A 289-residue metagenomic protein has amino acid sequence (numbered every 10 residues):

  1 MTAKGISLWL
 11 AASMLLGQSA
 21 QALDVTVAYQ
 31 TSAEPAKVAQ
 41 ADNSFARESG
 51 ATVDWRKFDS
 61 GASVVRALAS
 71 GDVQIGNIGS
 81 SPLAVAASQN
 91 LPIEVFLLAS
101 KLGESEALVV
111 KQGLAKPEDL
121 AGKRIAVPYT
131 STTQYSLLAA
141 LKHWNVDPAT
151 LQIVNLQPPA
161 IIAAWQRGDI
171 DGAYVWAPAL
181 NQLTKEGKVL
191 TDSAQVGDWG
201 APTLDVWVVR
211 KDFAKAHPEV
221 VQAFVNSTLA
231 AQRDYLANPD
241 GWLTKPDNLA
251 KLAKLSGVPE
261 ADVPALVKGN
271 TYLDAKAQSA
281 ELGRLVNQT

Functional and structural regions predicted by a protein language model:
M1-W9, S19: Bacterial N-terminal signal peptides that target proteins for export
L16-A22: Sec/Tat signal peptide C-region and signal peptidase I cleavage site
L23-D147, Q152-N155, D171-A177, K188 (+2 more regions): Short, glycine-/small- and polar/acidic-enriched structural segments that line small-molecule recognition paths
D42, V65, S80-L83, Q134 (+13 more regions): Extracytoplasmic/secreted envelope proteins and their assembly/folding machinery, especially bacterial periplasmic
G50, A69-S70, S88, G113 (+8 more regions): Sec-exported extracytoplasmic/periplasmic mature domains
A107-V109, V206-V209, F213-A214: Short glycine- and hydrophobic/aromatic-rich loop-to-beta-strand nucleating segment in the catalytic cores
I162-G168, G172, L183-K185, V189-D192 (+3 more regions): A residue-level marker of the well-folded mature domains of exported/periplasmic proteins
K215-T289: Secondary-structure end/capping motifs
